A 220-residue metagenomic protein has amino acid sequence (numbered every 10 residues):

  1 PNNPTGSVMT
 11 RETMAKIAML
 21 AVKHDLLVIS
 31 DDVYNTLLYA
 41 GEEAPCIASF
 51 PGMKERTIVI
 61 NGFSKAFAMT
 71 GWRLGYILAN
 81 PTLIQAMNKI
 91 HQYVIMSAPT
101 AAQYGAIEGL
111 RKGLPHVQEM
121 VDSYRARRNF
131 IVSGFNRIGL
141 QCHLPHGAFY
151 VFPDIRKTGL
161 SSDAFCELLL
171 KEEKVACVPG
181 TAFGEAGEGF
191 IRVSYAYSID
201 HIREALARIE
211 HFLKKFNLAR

Functional and structural regions predicted by a protein language model:
P1-R220: PLP-dependent class I/II
